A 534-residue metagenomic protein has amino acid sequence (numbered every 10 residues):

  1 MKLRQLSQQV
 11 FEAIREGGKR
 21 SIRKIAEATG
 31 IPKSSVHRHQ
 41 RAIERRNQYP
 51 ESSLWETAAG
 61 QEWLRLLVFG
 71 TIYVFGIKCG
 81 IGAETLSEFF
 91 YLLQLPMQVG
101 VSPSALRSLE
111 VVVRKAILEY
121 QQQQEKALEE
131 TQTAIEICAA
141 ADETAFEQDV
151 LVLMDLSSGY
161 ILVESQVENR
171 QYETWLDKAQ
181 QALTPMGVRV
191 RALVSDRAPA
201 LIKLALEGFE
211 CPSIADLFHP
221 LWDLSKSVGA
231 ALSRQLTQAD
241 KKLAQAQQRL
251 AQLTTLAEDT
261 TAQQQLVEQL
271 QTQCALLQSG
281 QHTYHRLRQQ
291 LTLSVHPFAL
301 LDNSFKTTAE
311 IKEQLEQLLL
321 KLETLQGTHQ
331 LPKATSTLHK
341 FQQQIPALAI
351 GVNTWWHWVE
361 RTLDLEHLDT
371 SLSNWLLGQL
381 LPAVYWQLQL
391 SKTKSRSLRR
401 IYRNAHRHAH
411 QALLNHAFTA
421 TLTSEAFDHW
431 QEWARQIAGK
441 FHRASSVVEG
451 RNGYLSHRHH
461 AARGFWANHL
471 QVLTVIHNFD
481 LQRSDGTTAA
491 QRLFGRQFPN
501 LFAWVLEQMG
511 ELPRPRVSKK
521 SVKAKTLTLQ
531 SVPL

Functional and structural regions predicted by a protein language model:
M1-S7, R41-R65, H429-K440: Basic, amphipathic alpha-helix used for nucleic-acid engagement in HTH/winged-helix/SANT-Myb modules and analogous
K2-R20, R65-I81: Short, amphipathic alpha-helical "recognition" segments used to contact nucleic acids or chromatin
K24-T29, L86: Short alpha-helical "recognition helix" segments of helix-turn-helix
S34-H37, S104: Key DNA-contact positions within bacterial/archaeal DNA-binding proteins
S52, E56-P220, L224-K321: RNase H-like nuclease fold core
R234-Q248, I437, V447-F465, D480: Active-site proximal helix-loop segment of RNase H-like, two-metal nucleases, encompassing DDE(D)
H285, G378-K394, L398-N404, L414-S445 (+5 more regions): C-terminal domain-tail junction helix/linker
P297-K306, E310-R403, A412-T419: Catalytic-core elements of nucleic-acid end-processing and repair enzymes
